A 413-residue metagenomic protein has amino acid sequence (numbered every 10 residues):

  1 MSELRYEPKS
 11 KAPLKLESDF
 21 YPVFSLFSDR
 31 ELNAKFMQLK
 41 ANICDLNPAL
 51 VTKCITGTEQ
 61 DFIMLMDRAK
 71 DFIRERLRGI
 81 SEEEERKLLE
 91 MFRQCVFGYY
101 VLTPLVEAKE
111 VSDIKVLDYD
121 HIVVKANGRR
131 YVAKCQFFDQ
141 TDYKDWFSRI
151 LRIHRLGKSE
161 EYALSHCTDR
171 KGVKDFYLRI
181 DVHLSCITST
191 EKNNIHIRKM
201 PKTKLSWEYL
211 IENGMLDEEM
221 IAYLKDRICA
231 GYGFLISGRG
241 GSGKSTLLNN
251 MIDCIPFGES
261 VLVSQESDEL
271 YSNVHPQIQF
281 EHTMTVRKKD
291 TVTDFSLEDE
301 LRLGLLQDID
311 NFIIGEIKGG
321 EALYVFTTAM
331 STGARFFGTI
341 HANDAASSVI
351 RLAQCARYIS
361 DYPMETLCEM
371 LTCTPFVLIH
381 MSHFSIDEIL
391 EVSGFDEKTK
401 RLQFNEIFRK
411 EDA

Functional and structural regions predicted by a protein language model:
M1-K158, D169: N-terminal accessory targeting/assembly segments
A108, H121-A230: P-loop NTP-binding catalytic core
I114, V182, G333, P375: Residue-level signature of catalytic and energy-coupling elements of molecular machines, predominantly ATP/GTP-dependent
Y232-F234, N250-C373, H380-H383: Switch/coupling sub-region of P-loop NTPases
I236-G238: Hydrophobic anchor at the beta1->P-loop junction of P-loop NTPases
G241: Walker A (P-loop) phosphate-binding loop of P-loop NTPases
K244: Conserved lysine of the Walker
T372-A413: Conserved P-loop NTPase
